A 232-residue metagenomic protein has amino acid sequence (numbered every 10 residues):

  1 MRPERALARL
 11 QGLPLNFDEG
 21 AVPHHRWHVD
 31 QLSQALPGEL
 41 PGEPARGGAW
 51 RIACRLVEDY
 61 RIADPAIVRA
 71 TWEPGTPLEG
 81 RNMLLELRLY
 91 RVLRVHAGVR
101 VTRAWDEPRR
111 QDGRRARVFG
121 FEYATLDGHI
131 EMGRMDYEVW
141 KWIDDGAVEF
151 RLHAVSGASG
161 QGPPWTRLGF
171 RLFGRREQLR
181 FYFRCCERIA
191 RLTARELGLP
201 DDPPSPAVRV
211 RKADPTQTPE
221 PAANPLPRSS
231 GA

Functional and structural regions predicted by a protein language model:
M1-R94, P219-A232: Hydrophobic ligand-binding cavity/cleft-lining segments
A53-D64, W105, C185-L197: Hydrophobic, Leu/Ile/Phe/Ala-enriched alpha-helical segments that form helix-helix packing faces
V92-A147, G231: Hydrophobic-ligand binding "helix-grip"
H96, R134, S159-L168: A short, polar/proline- and glycine-enriched secondary-structure boundary/capping micro-motif
T125-H129, L152-Q161: Short, solvent-exposed aromatic-acidic interface loops
W140-W142, A147, L152-A158, G169-F170: An amphipathic alpha-helical core segment
T166-K212, Q217-P219: A conserved amphipathic terminal alpha-helix motif
